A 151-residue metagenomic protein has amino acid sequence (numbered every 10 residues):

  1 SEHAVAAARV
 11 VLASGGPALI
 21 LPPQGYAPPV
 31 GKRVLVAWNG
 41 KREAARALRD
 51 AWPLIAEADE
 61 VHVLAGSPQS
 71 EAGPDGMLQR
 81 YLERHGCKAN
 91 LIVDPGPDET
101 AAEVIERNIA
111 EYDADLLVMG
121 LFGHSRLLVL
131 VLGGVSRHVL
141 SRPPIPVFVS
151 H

Functional and structural regions predicted by a protein language model:
S1-E60, L64-A65, R142-H151: Intrinsically disordered or low-complexity boundary/linker segments at protein termini and domain junctions
A4, L132-G133: Glycine-centered tight-turn and secondary-structure capping sites
V10-V11, L82, I109, L140: A generic structural signal for well-ordered alpha-helical segments
P17-G25, P74-D75, R80, D115-S125 (+1 more regions): A short, terminal or domain-edge coil/loop segment
G40-I92, G96, E103: Redox- and metal-dependent alpha/beta enzyme cores, enriched for Fe-S-associated oxidoreductases and cofactor-handling
K41, G134-S136: Short linear Ser/Thr-Pro motifs
R84-L117, L121-L130, R137, I145: Structural beta-alpha unit
